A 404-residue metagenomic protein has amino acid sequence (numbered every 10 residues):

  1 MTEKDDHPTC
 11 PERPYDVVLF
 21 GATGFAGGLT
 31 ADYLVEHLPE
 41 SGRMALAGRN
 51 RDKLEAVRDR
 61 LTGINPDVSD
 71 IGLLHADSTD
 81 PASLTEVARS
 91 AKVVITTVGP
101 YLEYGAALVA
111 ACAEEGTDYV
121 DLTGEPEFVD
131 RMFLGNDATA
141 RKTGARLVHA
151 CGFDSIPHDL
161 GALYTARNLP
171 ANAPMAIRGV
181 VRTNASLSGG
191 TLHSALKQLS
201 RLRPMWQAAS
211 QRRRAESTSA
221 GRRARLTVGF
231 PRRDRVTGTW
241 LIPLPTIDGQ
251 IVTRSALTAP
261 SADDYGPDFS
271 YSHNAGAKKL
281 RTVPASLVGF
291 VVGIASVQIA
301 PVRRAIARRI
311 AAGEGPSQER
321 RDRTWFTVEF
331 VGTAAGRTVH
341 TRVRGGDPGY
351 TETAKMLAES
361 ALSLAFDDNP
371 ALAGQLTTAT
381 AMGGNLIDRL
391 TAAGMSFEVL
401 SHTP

Functional and structural regions predicted by a protein language model:
T2-C10, R167-P404: C-terminal catalytic/substrate-binding lobe primarily of soluble NAD(P)-dependent oxidoreductases
D16-V35: N-terminal Rossmann NAD(P)H-binding glycine-rich loop of SDR-like oxidoreductase domains
Y33-S41, A259: A short, Lys/Arg-enriched amphipathic alpha-helix followed by its capping loop at the start of a domain
L38-P39, L61-S69, A140-T143, P170-N172 (+1 more regions): Short helix-capping segments at alpha-helix termini
P39-K53: Conserved glycine-rich Rossmann-like NAD(P)H-binding loop of the short-chain dehydrogenase/reductase
N50-S83: Conserved N-terminal Rossmann-fold NAD(P) cofactor-binding segment
L74-A91, T97-E103: Conserved Rossmann-fold cofactor-binding substructure of NAD(P)-dependent oxidoreductases
P100-R214, I247, R254: Glycine-/Pro-rich loop/turn segments that contact NAD(P) or position catalytic residues in Rossmann-like domains
